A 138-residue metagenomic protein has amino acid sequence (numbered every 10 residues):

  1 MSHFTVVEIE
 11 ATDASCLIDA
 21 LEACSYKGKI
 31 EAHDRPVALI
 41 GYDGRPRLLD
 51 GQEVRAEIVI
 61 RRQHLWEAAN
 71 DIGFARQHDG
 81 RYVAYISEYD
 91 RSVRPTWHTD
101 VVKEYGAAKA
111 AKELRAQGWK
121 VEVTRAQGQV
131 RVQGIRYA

Functional and structural regions predicted by a protein language model:
M1-A138: Interaction-mediating elements
